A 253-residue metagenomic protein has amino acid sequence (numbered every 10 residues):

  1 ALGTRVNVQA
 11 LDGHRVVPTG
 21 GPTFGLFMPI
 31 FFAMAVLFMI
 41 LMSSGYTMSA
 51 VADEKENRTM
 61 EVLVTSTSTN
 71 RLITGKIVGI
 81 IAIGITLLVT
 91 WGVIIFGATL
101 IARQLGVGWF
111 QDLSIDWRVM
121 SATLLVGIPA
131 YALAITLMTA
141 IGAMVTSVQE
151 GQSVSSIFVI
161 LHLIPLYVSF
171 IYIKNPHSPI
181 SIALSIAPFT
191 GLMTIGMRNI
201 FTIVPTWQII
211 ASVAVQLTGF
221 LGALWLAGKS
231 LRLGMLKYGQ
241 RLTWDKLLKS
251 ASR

Functional and structural regions predicted by a protein language model:
A1-F38, M42: Transport-system extracytoplasmic interface segments
H14-F24, F96-T123, E150-G151, I200-V204 (+1 more regions): Membrane-interfacial helix-loop-helix connectors in multipass membrane proteins
S44-T65, T69: Transmembrane helix boundary and interhelical loop/hinge segments in multi-pass membrane proteins
I77-R103, P129-A134, M138, S169: Hydrophobic alpha-helical transmembrane segments that constitute the membrane-spanning cores of multi-pass membrane
R118, V148-A183, T190: Transmembrane helix segments
T123-I160, N175: A structural motif at transmembrane helix-loop-helix junctions in multipass membrane proteins
T139-S147, T218-R253: Junction motif at the cytosolic side of a transmembrane helix
F170-T218, R253: Membrane-interfacial helix-loop-helix junctions in multi-pass membrane proteins
